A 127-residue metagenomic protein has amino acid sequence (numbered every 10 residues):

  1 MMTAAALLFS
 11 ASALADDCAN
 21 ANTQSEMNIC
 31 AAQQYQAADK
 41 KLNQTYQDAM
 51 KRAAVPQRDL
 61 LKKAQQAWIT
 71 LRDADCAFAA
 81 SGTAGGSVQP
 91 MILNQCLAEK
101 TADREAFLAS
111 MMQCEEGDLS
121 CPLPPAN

Functional and structural regions predicted by a protein language model:
M2-T3, A13: Cleavable N-terminal signal peptides
A5-A6, N43: Flexible loop/turn and low-complexity linker elements, especially glycine-anchored beta turns and charged/proline-rich
L8-S12: N-terminal signal peptide c-region/cleavage motif recognized by signal peptidases
A13-N127: N-terminal alpha-helical modules
